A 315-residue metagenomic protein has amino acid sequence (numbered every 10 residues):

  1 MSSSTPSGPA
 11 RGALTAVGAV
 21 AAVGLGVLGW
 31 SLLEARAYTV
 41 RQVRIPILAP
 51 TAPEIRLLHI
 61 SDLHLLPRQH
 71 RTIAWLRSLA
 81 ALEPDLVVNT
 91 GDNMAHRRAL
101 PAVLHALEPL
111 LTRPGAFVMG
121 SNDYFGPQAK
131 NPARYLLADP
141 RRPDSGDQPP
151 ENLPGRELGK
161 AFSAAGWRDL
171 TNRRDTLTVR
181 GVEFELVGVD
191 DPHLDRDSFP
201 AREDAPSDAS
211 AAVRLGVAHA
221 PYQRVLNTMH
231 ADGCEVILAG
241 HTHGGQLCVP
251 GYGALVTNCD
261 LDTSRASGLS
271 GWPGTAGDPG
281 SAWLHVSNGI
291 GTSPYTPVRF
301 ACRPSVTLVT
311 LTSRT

Functional and structural regions predicted by a protein language model:
M1-A19: Membrane-penetrating hydrophobic segments
A22-A106: N-terminal active-site segment of His-dependent metallophosphoesterases
P46-L58, W167-R168, R174-L186, A211-V213 (+2 more regions): Beta-strand-turn-beta hairpins that frame and shape the catalytic cleft of phosphate-ester-processing enzymes
H59-S61, L86-D92, P114-S121, L170-R173 (+3 more regions): Active-site neighborhood of phospho(di)ester-bond hydrolases with catalytic His/Asp-centered motifs
L65-H70, M94-R98, N122-A129, P150 (+7 more regions): Active-site environment of divalent metal-dependent phosphoester hydrolases
R71-T178: Core catalytic region of metal-dependent phosphoesterases/phosphodiesterases, especially metallo-beta-lactamase-like
K130-W167, T171-R173, V179-N227, T296: Binuclear metal-dependent hydrolase catalytic cores centered on His/Asp/Glu-rich metal-binding motifs
P221-T307, R314: Conserved beta-sheet core of the metallophosphoesterase superfamily
